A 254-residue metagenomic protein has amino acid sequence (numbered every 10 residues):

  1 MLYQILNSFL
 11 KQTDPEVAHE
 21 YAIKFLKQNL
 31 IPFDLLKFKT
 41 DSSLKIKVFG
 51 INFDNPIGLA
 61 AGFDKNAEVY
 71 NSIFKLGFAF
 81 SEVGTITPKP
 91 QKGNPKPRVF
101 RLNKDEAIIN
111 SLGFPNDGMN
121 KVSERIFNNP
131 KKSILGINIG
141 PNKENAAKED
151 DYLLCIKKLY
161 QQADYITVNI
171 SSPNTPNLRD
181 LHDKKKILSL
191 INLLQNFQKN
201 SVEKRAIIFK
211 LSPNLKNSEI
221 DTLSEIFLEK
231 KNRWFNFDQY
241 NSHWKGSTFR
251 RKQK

Functional and structural regions predicted by a protein language model:
M1-K254: Flavin-dependent oxidoreductase catalytic cores
